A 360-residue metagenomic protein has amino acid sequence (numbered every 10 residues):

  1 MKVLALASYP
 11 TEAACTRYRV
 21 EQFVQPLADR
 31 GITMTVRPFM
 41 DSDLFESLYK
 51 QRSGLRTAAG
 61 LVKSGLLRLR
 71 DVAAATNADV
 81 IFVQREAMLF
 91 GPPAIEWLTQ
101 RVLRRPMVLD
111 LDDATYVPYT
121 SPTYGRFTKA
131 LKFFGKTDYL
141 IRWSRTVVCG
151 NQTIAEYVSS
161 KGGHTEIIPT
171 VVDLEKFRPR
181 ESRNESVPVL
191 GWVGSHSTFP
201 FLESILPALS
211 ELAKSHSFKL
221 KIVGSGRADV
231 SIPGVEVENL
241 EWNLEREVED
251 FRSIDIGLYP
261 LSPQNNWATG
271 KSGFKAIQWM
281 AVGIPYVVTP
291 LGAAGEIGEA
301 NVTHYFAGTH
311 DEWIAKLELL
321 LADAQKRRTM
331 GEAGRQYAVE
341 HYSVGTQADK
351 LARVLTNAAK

Functional and structural regions predicted by a protein language model:
A5-A78, R227: N-terminal strand-loop element at the rim of the active site of nucleotide-sugar-dependent glycosyltransferases
T11-P26, V36, D173-K176, R183-S253: Conserved catalytic-core segment of nucleotide-activated headgroup transferases in glycan assembly
G65-N77, G91, I95-D110, T115-P118 (+1 more regions): Membrane-proximal helix-turn-helix segments that form the acceptor-binding/catalytic region of lipid-linked
T153, V171: Carbohydrate-associated surface elements
P200, L244-R252, G257-A281, V287-G298: Nucleotide-sugar-dependent
A300-D311, L319-Q325: Conserved acidic donor-binding segment of nucleotide-sugar-dependent glycosyltransferases
L319, K326-H341, Q347-K350: A short, well-ordered alpha-helix in the C-terminal region of glycosyltransferases
V344-K360: C-terminal alpha-helical cap of glycosyltransferases
